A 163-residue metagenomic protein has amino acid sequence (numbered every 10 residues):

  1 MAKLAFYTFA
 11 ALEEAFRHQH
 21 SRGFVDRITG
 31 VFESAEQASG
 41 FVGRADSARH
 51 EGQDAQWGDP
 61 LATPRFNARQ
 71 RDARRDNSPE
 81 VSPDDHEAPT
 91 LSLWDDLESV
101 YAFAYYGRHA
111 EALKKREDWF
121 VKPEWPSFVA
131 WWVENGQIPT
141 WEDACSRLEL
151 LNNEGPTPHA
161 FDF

Functional and structural regions predicted by a protein language model:
M1-E87, S99, P126-F163: Short S/T/G/P-rich N-terminal loop/turn motif that feeds into the first structured element of a domain
L91-S92: Ligand-binding pocket scaffold of soluble enzyme catalytic domains
L97-Y106: Short amphipathic alpha-helices within nucleic acid-binding modules
Y106-P126, W132-V133: An exposed acidic His-Trp-rich patch
